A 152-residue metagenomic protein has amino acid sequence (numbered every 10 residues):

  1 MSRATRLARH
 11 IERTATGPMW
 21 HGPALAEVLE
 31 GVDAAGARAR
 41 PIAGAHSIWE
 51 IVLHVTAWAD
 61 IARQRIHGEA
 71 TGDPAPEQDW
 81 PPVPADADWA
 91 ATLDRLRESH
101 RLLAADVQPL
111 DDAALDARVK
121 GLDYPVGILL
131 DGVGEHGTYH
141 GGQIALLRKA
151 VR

Functional and structural regions predicted by a protein language model:
S2-A4, A8-L29, A34-D79, R118-R152: Short, contiguous alpha-helical
P81-A117, G127-V133: Acidic/histidine-rich alpha-helical segments that form the ligand environment of transition-metal centers
